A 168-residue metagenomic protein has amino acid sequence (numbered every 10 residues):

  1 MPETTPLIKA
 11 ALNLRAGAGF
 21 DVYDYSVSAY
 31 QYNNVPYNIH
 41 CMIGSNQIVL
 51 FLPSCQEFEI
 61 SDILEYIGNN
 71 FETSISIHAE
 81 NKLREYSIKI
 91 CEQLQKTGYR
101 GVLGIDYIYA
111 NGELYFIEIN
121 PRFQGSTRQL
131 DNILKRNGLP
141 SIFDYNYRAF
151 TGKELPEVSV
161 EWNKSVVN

Functional and structural regions predicted by a protein language model:
M1-A18: A conserved helix-loop-beta module that forms one wall/lid of the active-site cleft in ATP-utilizing catalytic domains
L7-K9, W162-N168: Short, intrinsically disordered, charge-balanced linker/junction segments flanking boundaries in proteins
A11, R15-A16, Y30-Q93, N120-Y147: ATP-dependent carboxylate/phosphate-activation module, predominantly the ATP-grasp catalytic core and closely related
A16, F20-Y30, I67-N111, F150-E154 (+1 more regions): A long amphipathic alpha-helix within ATP-dependent nucleotide-binding catalytic cores
D24-Y25, Q47-L50, E113-Y115: Beta-sheet entry/capping signal
C41, Q95-R128: Conserved metal-phosphate-binding beta-hairpin within the catalytic cores of diverse ATP-dependent phosphoryl-transfer
